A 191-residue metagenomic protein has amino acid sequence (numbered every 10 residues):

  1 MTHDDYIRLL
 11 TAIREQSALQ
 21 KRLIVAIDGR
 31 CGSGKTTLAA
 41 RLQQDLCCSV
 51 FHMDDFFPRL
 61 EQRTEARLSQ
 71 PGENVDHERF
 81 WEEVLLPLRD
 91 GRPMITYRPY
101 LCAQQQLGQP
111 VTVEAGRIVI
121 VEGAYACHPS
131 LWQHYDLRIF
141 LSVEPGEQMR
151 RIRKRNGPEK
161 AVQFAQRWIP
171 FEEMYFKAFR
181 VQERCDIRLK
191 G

Functional and structural regions predicted by a protein language model:
M1-V25: Extreme N-terminal, non-catalytic leader segments that precede Walker-type/kinase nucleotide-binding cores
R30: P-loop (Walker A) phosphate-binding loop of NTP-binding proteins
K35: Conserved lysine of the Walker
L38: Hydrophobic positions on the alpha1 helix immediately C-terminal to the Walker A/P-loop
L46-E61: Short beta-strand-centered segment that lines the nucleotide-binding/catalytic pocket of NTP-utilizing
Q62-L107, I118: Conserved nucleotide-sensing/catalytic segment adjacent to the nucleotide-binding pocket in NTP-handling enzymes
Q105-R155: ATP-dependent NMP and nucleoside kinases share a basic, alpha-helical "lid"
H128, Q133, P158-G191: Small-molecule kinase domains that catalyze NTP-dependent phosphoryl transfer to phosphate-bearing small molecules
